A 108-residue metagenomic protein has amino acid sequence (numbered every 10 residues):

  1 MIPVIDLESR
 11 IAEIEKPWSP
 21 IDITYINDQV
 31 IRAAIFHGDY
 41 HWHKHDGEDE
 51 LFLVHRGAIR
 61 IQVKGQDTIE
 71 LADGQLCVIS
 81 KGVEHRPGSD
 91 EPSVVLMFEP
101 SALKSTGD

Functional and structural regions predicted by a protein language model:
M1-R32: A short, N-terminal "cap"/entry segment at the start of jelly-roll beta-barrel domains of the cupin/DSBH fold
N27, H55-R56, A72-D73, E91 (+1 more regions): A cytosolic small-molecule/anion-sensing beta-strand core signal
V30, D39, A58-R60, E84 (+1 more regions): Structural motif
V30-D46: Conserved short histidine dyad/triad with adjacent acidic residue
A34, V54-H55, Q62, G88 (+1 more regions): Beta-strand residues in well-ordered beta-sheet regions across diverse protein folds
G38, G47-R60, K64-G65: Glycine- and acidic-residue-biased ligand/ion/polar-headgroup-sensing regions
G65-K81: Short acidic-glycine-tyrosine-enriched beta hairpin
K81-D108: Ligand-binding loop in jelly-roll beta-barrel domains
